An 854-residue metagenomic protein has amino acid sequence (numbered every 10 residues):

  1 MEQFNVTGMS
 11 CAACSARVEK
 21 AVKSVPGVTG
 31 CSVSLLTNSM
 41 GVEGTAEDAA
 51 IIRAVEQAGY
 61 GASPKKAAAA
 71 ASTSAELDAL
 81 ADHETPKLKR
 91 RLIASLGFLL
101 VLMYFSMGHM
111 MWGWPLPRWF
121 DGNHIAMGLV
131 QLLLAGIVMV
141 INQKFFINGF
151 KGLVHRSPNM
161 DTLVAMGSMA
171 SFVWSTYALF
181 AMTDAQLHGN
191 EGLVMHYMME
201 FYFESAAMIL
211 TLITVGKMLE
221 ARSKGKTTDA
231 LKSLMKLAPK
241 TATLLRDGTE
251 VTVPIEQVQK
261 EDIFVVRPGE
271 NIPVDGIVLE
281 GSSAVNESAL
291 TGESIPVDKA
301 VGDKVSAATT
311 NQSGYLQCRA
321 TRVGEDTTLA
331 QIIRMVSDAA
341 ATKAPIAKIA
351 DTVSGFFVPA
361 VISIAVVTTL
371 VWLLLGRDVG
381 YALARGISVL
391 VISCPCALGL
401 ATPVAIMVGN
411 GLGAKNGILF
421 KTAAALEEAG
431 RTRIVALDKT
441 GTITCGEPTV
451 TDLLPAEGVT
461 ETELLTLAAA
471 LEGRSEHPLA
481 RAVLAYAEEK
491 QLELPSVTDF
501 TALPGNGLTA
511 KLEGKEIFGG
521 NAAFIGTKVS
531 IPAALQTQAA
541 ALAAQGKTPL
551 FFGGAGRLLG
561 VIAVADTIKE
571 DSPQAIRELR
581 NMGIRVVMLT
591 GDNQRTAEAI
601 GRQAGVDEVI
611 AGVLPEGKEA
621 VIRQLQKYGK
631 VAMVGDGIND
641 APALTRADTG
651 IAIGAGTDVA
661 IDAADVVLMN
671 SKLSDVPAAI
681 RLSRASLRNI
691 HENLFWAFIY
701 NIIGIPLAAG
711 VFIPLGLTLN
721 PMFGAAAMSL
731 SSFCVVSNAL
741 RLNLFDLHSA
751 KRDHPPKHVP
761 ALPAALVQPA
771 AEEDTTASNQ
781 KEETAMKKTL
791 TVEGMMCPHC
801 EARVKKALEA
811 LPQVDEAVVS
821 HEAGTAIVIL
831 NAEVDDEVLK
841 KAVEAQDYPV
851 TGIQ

Functional and structural regions predicted by a protein language model:
M1-A126, K151, K224, S233 (+4 more regions): Flexible metal-binding regulatory segments at protein termini and peripheral loops
A16, P268, T342, T432 (+7 more regions): Conserved ATP-binding TGD loop and adjacent catalytic N/P-domain core of P-type ATPases
P26-E43, D48-A49, E200-F201, K232-D326 (+2 more regions): Conserved cytosolic catalytic loops of P-type ATPases
K87-T241, T352, L453, P721: Transmembrane helix-loop-helix hairpins at the membrane interface
R90, T309, G430-L437, I443-E476 (+3 more regions): ATP-driven catalytic headpiece of P-type ATPases
M111-I125, V154, V173, L412 (+9 more regions): Membrane-embedded alpha-helical bundles of multi-pass transporters
A185-Q186, E191-G192, A207-P268, K299 (+5 more regions): Juxtamembrane coupling segments of multi-pass membrane pumps/enzymes
L290, I349, A384, A397-L471 (+4 more regions): Conserved catalytic phosphorylation-site environment of P-type ATPases
